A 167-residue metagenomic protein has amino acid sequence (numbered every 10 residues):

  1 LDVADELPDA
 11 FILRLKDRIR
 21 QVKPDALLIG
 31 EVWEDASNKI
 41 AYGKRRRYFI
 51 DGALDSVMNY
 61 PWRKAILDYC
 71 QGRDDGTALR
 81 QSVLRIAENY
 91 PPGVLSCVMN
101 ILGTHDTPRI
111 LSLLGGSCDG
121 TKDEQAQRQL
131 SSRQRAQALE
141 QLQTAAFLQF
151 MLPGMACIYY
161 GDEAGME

Functional and structural regions predicted by a protein language model:
V3-A4, A26, G30, A138 (+2 more regions): Small-side-chain structural scaffolding
V3-V98, G165-E167: Active-site-proximal helices and loops of the catalytic beta/alpha 8
D5-L13, M99, T104, A136-Q143: Conserved structured core elements
A41-G43, R47-F49, D55-S56, I101-T121 (+2 more regions): Aromatic/acidic polysaccharide-binding cleft in carbohydrate-active enzymes
W62-K64, Q141-Q149: A short, hydrophobic secondary-structure junction motif
R73-L84, C118-L142: Aromatic-anchored helix/helix-loop segment that forms the rim or "lid" of small-molecule/cofactor binding pockets
I86-P91, A145-M151: Short amphipathic alpha-helices and their capping/turn segments at secondary-structure boundaries
